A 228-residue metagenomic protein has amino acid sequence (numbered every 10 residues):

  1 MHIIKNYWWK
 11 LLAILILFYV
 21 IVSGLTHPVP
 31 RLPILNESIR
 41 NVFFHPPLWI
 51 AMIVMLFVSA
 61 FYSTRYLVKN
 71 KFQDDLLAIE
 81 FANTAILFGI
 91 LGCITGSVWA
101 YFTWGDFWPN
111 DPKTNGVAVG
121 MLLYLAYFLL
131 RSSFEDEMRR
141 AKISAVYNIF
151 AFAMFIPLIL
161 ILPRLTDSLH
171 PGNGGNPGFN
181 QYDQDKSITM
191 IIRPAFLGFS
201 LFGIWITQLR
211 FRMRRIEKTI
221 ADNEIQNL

Functional and structural regions predicted by a protein language model:
M1-L228: Polytopic transmembrane helical bundles with strong interfacial aromatic enrichment
